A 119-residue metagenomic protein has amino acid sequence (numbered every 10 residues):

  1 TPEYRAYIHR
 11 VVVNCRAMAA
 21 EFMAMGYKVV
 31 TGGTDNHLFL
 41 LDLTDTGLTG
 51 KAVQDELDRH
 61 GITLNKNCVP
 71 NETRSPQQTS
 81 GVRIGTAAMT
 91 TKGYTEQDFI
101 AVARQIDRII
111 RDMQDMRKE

Functional and structural regions predicted by a protein language model:
T1-V30, N36, K51-H60: Conserved PLP-dependent catalytic core of the aminotransferase class-I/II
Y7, N14, P76-E119: PLP-dependent enzyme catalytic core of the Aspartate aminotransferase-like
R10, D35, V53-D55, V69 (+2 more regions): Composition- and surface-driven signal marking solvent-exposed, interaction-prone regions in large proteins
R16, M23, T44, D58 (+3 more regions): Hydrophobic alpha-helix feature that most strongly marks membrane-spanning transmembrane helices and their immediate
K28-G93: Conserved PLP-binding catalytic core of the aspartate aminotransferase-like
